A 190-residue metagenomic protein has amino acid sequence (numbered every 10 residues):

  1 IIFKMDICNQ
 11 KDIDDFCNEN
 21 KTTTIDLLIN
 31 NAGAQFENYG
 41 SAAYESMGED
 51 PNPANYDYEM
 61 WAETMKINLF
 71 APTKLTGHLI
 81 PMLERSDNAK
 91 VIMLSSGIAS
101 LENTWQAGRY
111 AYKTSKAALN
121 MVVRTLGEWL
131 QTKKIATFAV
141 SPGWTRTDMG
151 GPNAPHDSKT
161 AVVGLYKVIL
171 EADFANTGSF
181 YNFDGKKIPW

Functional and structural regions predicted by a protein language model:
I1-K11: Rossmann-fold cofactor-recognition segment
Q10-C17, G150: A conserved hydrophobic alpha-helix of the Rossmann-fold in NAD(P)-dependent oxidoreductases
C17, T76, V123, V162-L165: Short-chain dehydrogenase/reductase
L28-I29: Conserved hydrophobic beta-strands of the Rossmann-like cofactor-binding core in SDR/related NAD(P)H-dependent
A34-K66, F70-I80, E84-Q131: Catalytic loop of short-chain dehydrogenase/reductase
N38, S100-N103, S141-N153: Short beta-loop-alpha junction of Rossmann-like oxidoreductase domains
N120, G127-V140, T145, A175-F180: Conserved Rossmann-fold SDR core element
A139-P142, G151-W190: C-terminal helical subdomain
